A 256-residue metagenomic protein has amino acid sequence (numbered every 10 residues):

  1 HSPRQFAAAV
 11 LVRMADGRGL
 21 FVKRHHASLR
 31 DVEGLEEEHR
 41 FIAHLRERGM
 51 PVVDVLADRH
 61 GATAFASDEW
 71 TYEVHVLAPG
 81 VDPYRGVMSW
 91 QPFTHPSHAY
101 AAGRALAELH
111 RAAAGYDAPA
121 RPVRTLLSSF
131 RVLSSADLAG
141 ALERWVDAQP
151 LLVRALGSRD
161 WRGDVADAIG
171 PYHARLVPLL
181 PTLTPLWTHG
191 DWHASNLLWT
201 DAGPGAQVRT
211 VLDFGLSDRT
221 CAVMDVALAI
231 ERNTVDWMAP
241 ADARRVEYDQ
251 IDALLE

Functional and structural regions predicted by a protein language model:
H1-P3: Protein kinase glycine-rich loop
Q5-M14, F21, V55, G170-M224 (+1 more regions): Active-site acidic catalytic loop and adjacent metal/ATP-binding pocket of ATP-dependent phosphoryl transfer enzymes
A9, A43, V52-T63, H75 (+4 more regions): Structured catalytic core of nucleotide-sugar glycosyltransferases
A15-A120: ATP-binding pocket architecture of kinase catalytic cores
E37, A101, A105, D164 (+3 more regions): Charged catalytic carboxylate motif
F41, A105-A112, L133, P171 (+2 more regions): Alpha-helical scaffold segments in carbohydrate-active enzymes
P122-V177: Active-site catalytic-loop/activation-segment of kinase and kinase-like phosphoryl-transfer enzymes
V223-E256: Active-site activation/catalytic loop segments of kinase-like enzymes and analogous catalytic loops in related
